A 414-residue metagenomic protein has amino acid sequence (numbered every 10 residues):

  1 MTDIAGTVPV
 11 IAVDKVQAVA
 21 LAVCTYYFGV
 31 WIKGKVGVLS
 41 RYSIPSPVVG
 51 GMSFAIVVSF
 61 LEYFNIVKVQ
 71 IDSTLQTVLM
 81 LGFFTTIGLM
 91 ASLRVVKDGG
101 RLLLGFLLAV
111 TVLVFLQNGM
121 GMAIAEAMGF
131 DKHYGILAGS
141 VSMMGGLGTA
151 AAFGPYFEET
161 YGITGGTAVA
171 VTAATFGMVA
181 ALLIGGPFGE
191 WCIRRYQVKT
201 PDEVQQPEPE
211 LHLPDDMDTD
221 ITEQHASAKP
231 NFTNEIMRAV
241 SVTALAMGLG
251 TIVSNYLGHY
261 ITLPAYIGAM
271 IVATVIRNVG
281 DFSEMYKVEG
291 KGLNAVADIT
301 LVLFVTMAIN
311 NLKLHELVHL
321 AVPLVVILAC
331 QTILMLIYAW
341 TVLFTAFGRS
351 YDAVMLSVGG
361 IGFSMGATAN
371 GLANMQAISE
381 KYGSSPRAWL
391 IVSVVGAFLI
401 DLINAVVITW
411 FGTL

Functional and structural regions predicted by a protein language model:
M1-V19, E190-V240, D281-M285: Intrinsically disordered, low-complexity non-transmembrane regions of multi-pass membrane transporters
V10-C24, Q70-F83, H133-S140, Y260-V272 (+3 more regions): Structural signature of hydrophobic alpha-helical transmembrane segments
T25, M52-S59, S73-G100, I271-G280 (+1 more regions): Hydrophobic transmembrane alpha-helices of secondary-active transporters and Na+-translocating membrane complexes
Y27-S40, T86-D98, F188, V275-G290 (+1 more regions): C-terminal ends of transmembrane helices
I32-V48, N65, V69-D72, T251-I271 (+1 more regions): Flexible hinge motifs at transmembrane-helix junctions and intramembrane kinks/re-entrant loops in multi-pass membrane
S92-M122, V240-T243, A295, N310-W340: Entry/N-cap segments of selected transmembrane alpha helices and their immediately preceding amphipathic helices
M120, I124-V169, F176, F188 (+2 more regions): Alpha-helical membrane segments and immediately flanking helix-loop junctions that form or couple to the substrate/ion
A123-F130, A174-T219, T341-Y351, G396-L414: Juxtamembrane and boundary regions of transmembrane helices in multi-pass small-molecule transporters and channels
